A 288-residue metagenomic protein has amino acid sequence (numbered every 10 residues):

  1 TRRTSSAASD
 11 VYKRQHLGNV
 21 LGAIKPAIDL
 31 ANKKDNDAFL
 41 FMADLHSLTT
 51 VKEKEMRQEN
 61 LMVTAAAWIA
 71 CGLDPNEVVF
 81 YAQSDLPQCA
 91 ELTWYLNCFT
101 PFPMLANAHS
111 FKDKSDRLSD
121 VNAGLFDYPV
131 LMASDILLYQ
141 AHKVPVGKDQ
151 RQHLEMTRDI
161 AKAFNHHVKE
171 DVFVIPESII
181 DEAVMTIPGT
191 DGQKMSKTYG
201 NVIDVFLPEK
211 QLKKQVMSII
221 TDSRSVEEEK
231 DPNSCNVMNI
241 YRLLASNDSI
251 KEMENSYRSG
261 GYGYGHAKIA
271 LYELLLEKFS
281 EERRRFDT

Functional and structural regions predicted by a protein language model:
T1-A8, Y12: Single conserved hydrophobic/aromatic residue that forms the stacking wall/gate of nucleotide- or nucleobase-binding
H16, D135, I240: Residue-level signature of catalytic and energy-coupling elements of molecular machines, predominantly ATP/GTP-dependent
L17-F39: Histidine-anchored nucleotide/phosphate-binding helix
N19, Q152, R158-T288: Conserved nucleotide- and phosphate/pyrophosphate-binding catalytic cores in adenylate/nucleotidyl-handling enzymes
D35, F102-A106, L138-P145, A245-E254 (+1 more regions): Short helix-capping/linker segments at secondary-structure and domain boundaries
A38-T49: Short, conserved active-site loops that position catalytic residues or coordinate cofactors/metal ions across diverse
L48-Q58: N-terminal beta-loop-helix "entrance" segment that forms/cooperates in small-molecule cofactor or anionic ligand
M56-D191: Divalent-metal (Mg2+/Mn2+/Ca2+)-assisted nucleotide/phosphate chemistry catalytic cores
